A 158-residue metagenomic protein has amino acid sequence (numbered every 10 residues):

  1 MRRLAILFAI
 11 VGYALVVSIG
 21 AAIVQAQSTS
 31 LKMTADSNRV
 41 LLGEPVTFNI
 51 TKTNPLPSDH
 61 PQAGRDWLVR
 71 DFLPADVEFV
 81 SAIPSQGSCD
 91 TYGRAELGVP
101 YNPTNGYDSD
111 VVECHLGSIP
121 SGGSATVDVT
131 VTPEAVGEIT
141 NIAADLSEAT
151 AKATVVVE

Functional and structural regions predicted by a protein language model:
M1-G12: Bacterial N-terminal signal peptides that target proteins for export
A5, L15, A22-E158: Exported/extracytosolic protein signature
